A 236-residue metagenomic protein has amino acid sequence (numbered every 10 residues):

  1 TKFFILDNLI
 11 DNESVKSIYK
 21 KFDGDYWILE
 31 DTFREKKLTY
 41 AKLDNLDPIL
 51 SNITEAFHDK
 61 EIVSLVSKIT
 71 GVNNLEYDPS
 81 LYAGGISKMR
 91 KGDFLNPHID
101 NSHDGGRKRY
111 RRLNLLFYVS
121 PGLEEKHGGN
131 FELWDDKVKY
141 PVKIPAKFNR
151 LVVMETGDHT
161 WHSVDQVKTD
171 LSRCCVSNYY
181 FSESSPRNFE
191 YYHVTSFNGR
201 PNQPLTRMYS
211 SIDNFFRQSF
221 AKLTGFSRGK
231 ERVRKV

Functional and structural regions predicted by a protein language model:
T1-T70: Non-heme Fe(II)/2-oxoglutarate
I5, I28-L29, E76-P79, G85 (+3 more regions): A structural signal for short, well-ordered beta-strand segments and their strand-loop junctions that often border
N8, K88, A146: Conserved strand-loop elements at the edges of beta-sheets that form or border functional pockets
D11, V15, L46, L50 (+7 more regions): A structural signal for well-ordered alpha-helical scaffolds and beta->alpha junctions
K20-D23, T54-R111, G122, L133: Non-heme Fe(II) oxygenase catalytic core, chiefly the N-lobe of the double-stranded beta-helix
G92, S102-R111, S120-V236: Catalytic core of Fe(II)/2-oxoglutarate
N114-L116: Eukaryotic charged/polar low-complexity linker/IDR segments
